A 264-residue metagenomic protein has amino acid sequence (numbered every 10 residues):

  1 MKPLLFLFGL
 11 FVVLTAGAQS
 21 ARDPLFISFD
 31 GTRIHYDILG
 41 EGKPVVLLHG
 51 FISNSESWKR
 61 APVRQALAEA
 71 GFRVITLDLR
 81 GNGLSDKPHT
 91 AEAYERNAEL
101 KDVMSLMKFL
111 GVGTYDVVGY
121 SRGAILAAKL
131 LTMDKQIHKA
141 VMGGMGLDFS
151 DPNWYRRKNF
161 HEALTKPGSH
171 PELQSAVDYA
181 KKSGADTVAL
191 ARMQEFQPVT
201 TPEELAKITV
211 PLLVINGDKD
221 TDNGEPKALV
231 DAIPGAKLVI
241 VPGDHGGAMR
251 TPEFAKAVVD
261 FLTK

Functional and structural regions predicted by a protein language model:
K43-G50: Short beta-strand element of the alpha/beta-hydrolase
I52-R64: The serine-hydrolase catalytic nucleophile loop
L67-D86: Conserved alpha/beta-hydrolase
N97-Y115: Conserved acidic catalytic loop of the alpha/beta-hydrolase fold
I125-T132, Q136, A140-P167: Flexible "cap/lid" loop of the alpha/beta hydrolase fold
I208, V214-N216: Short beta-strand/loop motif that positions the catalytic acidic residue of the alpha/beta-hydrolase fold
D218-G243: Conserved loop-alpha-helix segment in the C-terminal half of the alpha/beta-hydrolase fold that carries the catalytic
V241-K264: Catalytic active-site module of serine/aspartate enzymes centered on a nucleophile-bearing elbow/loop
